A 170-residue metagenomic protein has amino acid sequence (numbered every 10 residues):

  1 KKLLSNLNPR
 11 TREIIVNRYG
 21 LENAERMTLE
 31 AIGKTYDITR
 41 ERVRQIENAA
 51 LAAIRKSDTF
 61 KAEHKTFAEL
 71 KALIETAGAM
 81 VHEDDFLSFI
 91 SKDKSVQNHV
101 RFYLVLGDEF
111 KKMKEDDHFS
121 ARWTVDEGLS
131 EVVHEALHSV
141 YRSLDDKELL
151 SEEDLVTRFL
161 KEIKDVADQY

Functional and structural regions predicted by a protein language model:
K1-Y170: C-terminal non-catalytic scaffold/interaction domains in large multidomain proteins
